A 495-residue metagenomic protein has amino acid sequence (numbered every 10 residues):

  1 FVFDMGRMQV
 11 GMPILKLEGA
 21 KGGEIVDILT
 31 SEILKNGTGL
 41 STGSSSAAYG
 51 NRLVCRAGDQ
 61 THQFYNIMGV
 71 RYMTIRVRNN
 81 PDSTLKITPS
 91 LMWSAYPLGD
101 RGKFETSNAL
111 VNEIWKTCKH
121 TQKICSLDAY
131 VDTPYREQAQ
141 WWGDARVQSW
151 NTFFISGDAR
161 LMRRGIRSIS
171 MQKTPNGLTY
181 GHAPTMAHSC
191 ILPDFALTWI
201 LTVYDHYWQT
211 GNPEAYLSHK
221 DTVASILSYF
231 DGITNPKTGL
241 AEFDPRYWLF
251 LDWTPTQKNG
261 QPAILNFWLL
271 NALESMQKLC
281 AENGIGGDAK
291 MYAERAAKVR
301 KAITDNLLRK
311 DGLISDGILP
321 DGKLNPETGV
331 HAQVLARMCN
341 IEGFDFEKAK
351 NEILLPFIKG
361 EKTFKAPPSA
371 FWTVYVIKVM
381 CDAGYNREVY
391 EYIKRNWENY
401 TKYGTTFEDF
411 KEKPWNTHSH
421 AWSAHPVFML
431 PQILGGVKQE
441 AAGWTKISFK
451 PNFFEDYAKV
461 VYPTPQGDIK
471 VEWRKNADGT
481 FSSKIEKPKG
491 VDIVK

Functional and structural regions predicted by a protein language model:
F1-Y135, D144, R160-L161, T179-T185 (+5 more regions): Extracellular/oxidizing-compartment recognition motifs
Q9, F64-I67, N108, N112-K116 (+16 more regions): Conserved structured core elements
M12-K21, I25-T30, M73-R78, G143-Q172 (+4 more regions): Alpha-helical support elements that line or immediately flank enzyme active sites and cofactor-binding pockets
N36-T38, R387-K495: Non-catalytic C-terminal accessory modules of carbohydrate-active enzymes
T38-T42, S46-Y49, L127, T133 (+4 more regions): The feature captures the catalytic groove of carbohydrate-active enzymes
R78-T88, A109-V111, F153-R167, K173 (+7 more regions): Structural helix-adjacent loops and short alpha-helical linkers that scaffold large soluble proteins
A129-Y135, A145-R146, W253-T256, W372-T373 (+1 more regions): Flexible glycine/proline-enriched surface loops and loop-helix/loop-strand junctions
E361-T405: Repeat-solenoid scaffold signature
